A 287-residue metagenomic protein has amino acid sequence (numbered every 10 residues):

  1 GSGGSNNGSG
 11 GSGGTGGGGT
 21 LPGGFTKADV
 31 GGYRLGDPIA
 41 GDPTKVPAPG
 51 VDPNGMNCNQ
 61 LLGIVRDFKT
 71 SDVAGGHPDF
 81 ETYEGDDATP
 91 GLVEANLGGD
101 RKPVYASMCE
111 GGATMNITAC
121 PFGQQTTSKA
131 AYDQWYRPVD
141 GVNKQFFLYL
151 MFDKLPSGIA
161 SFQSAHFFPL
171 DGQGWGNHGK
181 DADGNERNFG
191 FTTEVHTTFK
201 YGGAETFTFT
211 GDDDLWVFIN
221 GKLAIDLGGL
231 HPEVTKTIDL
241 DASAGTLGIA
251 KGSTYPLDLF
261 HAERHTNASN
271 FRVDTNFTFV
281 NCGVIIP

Functional and structural regions predicted by a protein language model:
G1-L35, T44: Ser/Thr-rich, Pro/Gly/Ala-heavy low-complexity intrinsically disordered linkers and tails of secreted extracellular
F25-A28, Y33-G203, L259: Extended carbohydrate-recognition surfaces in non-catalytic/accessory domains of CAZymes and lectin-like proteins
A204-F218, L257: Aromatic-lined ligand-binding clefts that engage carbohydrates, nucleic acids, or primary amines
S253-Y255: Exposed beta-strand face motif in extracellular beta-rich ectodomains
D258-A268: Short beta-strand-plus-loop segments that form exposed binding edges in beta-rich domains
N270-P287: Exposed low-complexity, polar/acidic, P/S/T/G-rich flexible segments that act as propeptides, protease-susceptible
